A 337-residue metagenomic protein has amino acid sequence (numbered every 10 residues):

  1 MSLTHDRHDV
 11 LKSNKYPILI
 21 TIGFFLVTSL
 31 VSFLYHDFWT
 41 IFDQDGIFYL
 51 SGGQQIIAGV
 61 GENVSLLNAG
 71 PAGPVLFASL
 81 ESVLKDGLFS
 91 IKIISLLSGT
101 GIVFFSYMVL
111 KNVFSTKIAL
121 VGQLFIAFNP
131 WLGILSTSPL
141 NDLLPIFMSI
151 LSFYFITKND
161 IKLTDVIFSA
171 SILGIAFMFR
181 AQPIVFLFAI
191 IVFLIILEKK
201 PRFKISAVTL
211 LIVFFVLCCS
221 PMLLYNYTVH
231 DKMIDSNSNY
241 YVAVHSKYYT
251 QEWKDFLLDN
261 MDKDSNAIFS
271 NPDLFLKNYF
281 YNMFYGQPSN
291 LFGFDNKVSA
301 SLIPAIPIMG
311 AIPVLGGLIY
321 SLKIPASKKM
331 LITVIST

Functional and structural regions predicted by a protein language model:
I18-I22, S106-F128, I146-F147, D160 (+1 more regions): Transmembrane-helix signature of polytopic, membrane-embedded enzymes that assemble or transfer cell-envelope glycans
F24-F25, G122-P130, Y154, L173-F177 (+1 more regions): Short helix- or helix-capping micro-motifs that position conserved polar/aromatic residues at function-defining sites
F33-I47, I57-A78, S82-V83, F89: Membrane-proximal lumenal/periplasmic loop motifs of glycosylation machinery
L67-V75, V83-F104, L135, K297-P307: Loop-to-helix entry region of an early transmembrane alpha helix in multi-pass inner-membrane enzymes
A69, W131-L144: Short acidic/glycine- and proline-prone juxtamembrane loop motifs at membrane-interface regions of multi-pass membrane
S90, I268-T337: Membrane-interface anchor segments at the N-terminal boundary of transmembrane helices in multi-pass membrane enzymes
I93-V113, L151, I312-I319: Transmembrane-helix motifs of polytopic, lipid-linked glycan transferases
K111-T116, S152-F168, A176, I195-E198: Membrane-interface transmembrane helices that cradle and orient dolichyl/undecaprenyl
